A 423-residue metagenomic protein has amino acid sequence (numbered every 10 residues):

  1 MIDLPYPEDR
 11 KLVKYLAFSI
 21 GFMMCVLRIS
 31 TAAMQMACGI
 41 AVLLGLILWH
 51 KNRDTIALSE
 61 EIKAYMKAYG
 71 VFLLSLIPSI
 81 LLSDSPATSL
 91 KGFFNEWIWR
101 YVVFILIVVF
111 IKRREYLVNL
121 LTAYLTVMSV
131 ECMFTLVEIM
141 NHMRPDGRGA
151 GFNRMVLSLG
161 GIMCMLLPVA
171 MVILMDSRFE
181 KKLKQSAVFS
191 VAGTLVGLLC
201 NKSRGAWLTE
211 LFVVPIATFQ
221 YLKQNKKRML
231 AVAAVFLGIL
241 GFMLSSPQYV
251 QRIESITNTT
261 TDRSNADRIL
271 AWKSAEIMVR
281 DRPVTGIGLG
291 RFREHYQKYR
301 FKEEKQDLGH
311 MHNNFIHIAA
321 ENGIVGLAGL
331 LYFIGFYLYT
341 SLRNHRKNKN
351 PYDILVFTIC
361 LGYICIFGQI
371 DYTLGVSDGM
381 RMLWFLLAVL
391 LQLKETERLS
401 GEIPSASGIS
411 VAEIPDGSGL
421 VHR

Functional and structural regions predicted by a protein language model:
M1-T88, K112-T122, I173-Q185, K226 (+2 more regions): Transmembrane signal-anchor hairpin modules in multi-pass inner-membrane enzymes, especially those that act on
I20-M24, L74-I77, V102, E115-R144 (+7 more regions): Alpha-helical transmembrane segments of multi-pass inner-membrane proteins
M34-G45, K91-F104, L157-I173, A206-A217 (+3 more regions): Hydrophobic core segments of transmembrane alpha-helices in multi-pass, intramembrane catalytic enzymes
I40-L46, F333, L355-Q369, T373-E413 (+1 more regions): Transmembrane alpha-helices of multi-pass inner-membrane enzymes
A87-G92, D146, N153-V156, N201-A206 (+2 more regions): Membrane-interface catalytic loops of GT-C/OST-like multi-pass glycosylation enzymes that act
P145-D146, T259-K273, I277, D281 (+1 more regions): Long extracytoplasmic/lumenal interhelical loops at the membrane interface of multi-pass membrane proteins
V196, C200, Y221-R263, K273-D281 (+1 more regions): A membrane-periplasm/extracellular boundary helix in multi-pass inner-membrane enzymes that assemble envelope glycans
F219, K226-R228, N322-C365: Hydrophobic transmembrane alpha-helices and their immediate junctions
